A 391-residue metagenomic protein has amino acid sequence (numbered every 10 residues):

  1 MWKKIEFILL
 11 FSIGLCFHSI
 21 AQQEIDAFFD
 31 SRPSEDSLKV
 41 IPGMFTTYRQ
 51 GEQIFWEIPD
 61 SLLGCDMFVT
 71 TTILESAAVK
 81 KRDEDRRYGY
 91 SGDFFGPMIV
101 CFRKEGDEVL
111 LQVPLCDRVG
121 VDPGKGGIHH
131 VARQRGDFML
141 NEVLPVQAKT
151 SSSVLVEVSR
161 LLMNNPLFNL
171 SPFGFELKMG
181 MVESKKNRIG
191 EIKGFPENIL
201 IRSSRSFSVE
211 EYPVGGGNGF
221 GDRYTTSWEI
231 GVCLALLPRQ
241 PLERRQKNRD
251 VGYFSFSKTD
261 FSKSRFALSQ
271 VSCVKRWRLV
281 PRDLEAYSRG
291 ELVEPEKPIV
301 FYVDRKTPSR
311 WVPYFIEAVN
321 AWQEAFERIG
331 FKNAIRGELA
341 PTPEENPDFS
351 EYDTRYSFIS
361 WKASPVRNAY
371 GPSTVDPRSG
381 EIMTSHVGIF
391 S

Functional and structural regions predicted by a protein language model:
M1-I5: Positively charged n-region of N-terminal signal peptides that target proteins for export
E6-C16: Bacterial N-terminal signal peptides
F17-A21: Sec/Tat signal peptide C-region and signal peptidase I cleavage site
Q22-T307, A325, I329, A334 (+1 more regions): Auxiliary tRNA-acceptor-end handling modules of aminoacyl-tRNA synthetases
P308-V312: Alpha-helix N-cap/helix-initiation motif
P313-N320, E324: Solvent-exposed, polar/charged alpha-helical surfaces in well-ordered, non-transmembrane soluble domains, broadly
